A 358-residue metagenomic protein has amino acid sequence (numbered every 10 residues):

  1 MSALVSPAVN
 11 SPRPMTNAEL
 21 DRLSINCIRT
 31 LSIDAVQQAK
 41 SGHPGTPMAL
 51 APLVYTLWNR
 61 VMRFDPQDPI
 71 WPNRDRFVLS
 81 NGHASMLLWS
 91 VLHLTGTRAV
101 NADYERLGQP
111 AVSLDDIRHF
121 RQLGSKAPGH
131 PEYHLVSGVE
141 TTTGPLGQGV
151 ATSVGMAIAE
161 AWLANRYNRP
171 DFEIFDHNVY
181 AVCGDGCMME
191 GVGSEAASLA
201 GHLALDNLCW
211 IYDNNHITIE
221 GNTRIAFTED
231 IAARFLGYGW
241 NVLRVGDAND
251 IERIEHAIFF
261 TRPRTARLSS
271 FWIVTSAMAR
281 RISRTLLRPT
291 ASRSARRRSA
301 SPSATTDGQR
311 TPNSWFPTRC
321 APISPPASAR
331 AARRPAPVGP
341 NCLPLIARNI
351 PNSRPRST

Functional and structural regions predicted by a protein language model:
M1-D21: Basic/polar N-terminal segments that are highly enriched at the extreme N-terminus, encompassing both cleavable
N26, P47-P52, G82, I251-E252: An alpha-helix initiation/capping motif
C27-S41, D213-N215: N-terminal capping segment at the start of a domain
L50-L203: Cofactor-binding active-site loop characterized by glycine-rich and histidine/acidic residues
P66-Q67, L135, T141-A327: Glycine-rich ThDP/TPP pyrophosphate-binding loop and its adjacent helix/strand module within ThDP-dependent enzymes
P326-T358: Hard-cation-handling environments
